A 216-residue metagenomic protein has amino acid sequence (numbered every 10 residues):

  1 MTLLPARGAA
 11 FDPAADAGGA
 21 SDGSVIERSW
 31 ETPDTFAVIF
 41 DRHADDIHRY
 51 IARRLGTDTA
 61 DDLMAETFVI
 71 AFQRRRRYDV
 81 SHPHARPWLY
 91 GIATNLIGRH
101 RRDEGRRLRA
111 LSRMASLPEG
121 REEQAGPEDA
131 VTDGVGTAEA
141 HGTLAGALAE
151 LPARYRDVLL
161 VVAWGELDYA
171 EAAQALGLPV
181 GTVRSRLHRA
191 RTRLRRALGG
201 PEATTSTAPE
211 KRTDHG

Functional and structural regions predicted by a protein language model:
T2-F11, A115-S116, G120-R121, A170 (+2 more regions): C-terminal edge and immediately downstream basic/flexible tail or linker adjoining helix-turn-helix-like DNA-binding
A10, W30-V38, H48-E66, V80: Short, charged helix-capping/linker segments at alpha-helix termini
G19-D22, L108-H141, A208, R212: Internal acidic/polar
F40-D58, Q73-R74, L148, G200: Amphipathic, Lys/Arg- and hydrophobic-enriched alpha-helical face
A44, H48, F68, P152 (+2 more regions): C-terminal flanking helix
D62-V69, P83-N95: Structural recognition of an alpha-helix C-terminal capping motif at a helix-to-coil junction
Q73-V80, G91-S116, T137, R189: Arg/Lys-rich amphipathic alpha helix in sigma70-family domain 2
A145-L160, G165-T182, R196: Helix-turn-helix DNA-binding module
